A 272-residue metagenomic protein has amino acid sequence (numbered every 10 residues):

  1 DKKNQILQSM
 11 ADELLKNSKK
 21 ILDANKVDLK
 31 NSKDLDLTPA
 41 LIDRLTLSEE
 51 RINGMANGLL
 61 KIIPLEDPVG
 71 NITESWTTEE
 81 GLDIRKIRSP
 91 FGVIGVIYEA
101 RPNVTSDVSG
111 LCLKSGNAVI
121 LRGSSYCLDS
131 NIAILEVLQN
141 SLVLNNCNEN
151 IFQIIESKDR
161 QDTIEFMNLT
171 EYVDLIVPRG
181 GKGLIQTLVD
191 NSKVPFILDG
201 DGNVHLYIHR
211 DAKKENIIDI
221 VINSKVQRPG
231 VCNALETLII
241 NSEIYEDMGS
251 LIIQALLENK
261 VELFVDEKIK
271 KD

Functional and structural regions predicted by a protein language model:
D1-I84: N-terminal Rossmann-like NAD(P)+-binding subdomain of aldehyde/semialdehyde dehydrogenases
K20, N103, D129, Q161 (+1 more regions): Short alpha-helical
R44, S48, A56, E79 (+2 more regions): A structured beta-alpha segment of the ubiquitous adenosine-cofactor-binding alpha/beta core
P64, P68-S141, N145, V194-F196: Conserved small-residue-rich beta-alpha loop and adjacent elements that most often cradle the phosphate/pyrophosphate
G92, D174, E236: Conserved acidic residues
A100-N103, D107-A118, A133, V137 (+2 more regions): ALDH superfamily catalytic-core signature
N145-V204: Internal metal/ion-chelating core segments
